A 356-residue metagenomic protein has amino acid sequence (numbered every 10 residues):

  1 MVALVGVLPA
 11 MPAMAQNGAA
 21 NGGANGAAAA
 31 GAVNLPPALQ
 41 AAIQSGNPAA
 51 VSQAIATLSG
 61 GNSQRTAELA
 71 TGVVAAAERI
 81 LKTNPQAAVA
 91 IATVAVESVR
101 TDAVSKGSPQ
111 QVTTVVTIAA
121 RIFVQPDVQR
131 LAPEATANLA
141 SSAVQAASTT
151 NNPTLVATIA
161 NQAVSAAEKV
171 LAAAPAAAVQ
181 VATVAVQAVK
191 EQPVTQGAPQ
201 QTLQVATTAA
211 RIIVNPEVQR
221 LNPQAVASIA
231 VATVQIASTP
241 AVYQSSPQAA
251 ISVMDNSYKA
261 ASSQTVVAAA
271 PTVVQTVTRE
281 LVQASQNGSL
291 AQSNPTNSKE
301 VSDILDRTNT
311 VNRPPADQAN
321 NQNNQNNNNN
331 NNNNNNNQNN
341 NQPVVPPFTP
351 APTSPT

Functional and structural regions predicted by a protein language model:
V2-A3, A13: Cleavable N-terminal signal peptides
G6, A351-P352: Short, low-complexity polar/charged micro-motifs in intrinsically disordered terminal tails
P9-A15: Sec/Tat signal peptide C-region and signal peptidase I cleavage site
Q16-N334, Q338-P343, P347-F348: Non-catalytic all-alpha helical scaffold/repeat segments
N17, T353-T356: Short, solvent-exposed mixed-charge patches
